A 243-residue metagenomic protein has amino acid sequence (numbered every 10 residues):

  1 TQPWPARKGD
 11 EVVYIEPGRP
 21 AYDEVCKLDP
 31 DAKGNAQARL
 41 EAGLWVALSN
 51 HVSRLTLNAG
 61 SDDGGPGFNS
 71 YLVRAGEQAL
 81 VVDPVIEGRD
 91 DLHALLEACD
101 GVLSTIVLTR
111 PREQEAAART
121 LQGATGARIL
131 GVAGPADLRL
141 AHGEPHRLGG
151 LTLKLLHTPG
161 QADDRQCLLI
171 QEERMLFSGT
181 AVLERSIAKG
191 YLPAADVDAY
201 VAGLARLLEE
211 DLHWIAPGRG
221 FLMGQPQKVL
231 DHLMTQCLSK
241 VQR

Functional and structural regions predicted by a protein language model:
T1, I15, S61, P66 (+2 more regions): Active-site HxH/HxHxD metal-binding segment of metal-dependent hydrolases
T1-A47, A205-W214, F221-R243: Accessory terminal helices/loops
A6, A38, A42-E97, C167-G179: Conserved beta-strand hairpin/beta-sheet module of binuclear metal-dependent hydrolase folds, prominently
N50, G101, E210: Structured loop/turn residues at beta-strand edges in well-structured enzyme cores
R54, V81, R139, P145 (+1 more regions): Conserved beta-strand positions that form and line the central face of beta-propeller blades
T56-N58, A133, P159, R219: Residues at the C-termini of beta-strands that transition into short coil/loop
Y71, E97-C99, G123-T125, A194-A195 (+1 more regions): Glycine-rich, phosphate-binding/catalytic loops in enzymes
Q78-V81, I86-G88, T152-P159, D163-V241: Metallo-beta-lactamase
